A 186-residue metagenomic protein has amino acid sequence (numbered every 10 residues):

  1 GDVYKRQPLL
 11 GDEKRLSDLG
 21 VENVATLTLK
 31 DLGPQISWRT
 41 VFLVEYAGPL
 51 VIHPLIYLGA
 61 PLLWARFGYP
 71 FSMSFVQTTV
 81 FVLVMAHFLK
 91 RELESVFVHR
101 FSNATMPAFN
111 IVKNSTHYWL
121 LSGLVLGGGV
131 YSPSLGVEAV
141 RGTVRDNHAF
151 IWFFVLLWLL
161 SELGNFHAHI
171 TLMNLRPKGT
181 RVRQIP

Functional and structural regions predicted by a protein language model:
V3-Y4: Short, small-residue-biased leader/transition segments that mark boundaries at the very start of proteins
L9-V21, P107: Short, structural beta-strand-to-alpha-helix junction motif
E13, S74, T78, R91 (+2 more regions): Residue-level detector of functional hotspots within protein domains
V24-A25: Loop/turn positions that initiate beta-strands
K30-W119: Alpha-helical transmembrane segments in multi-pass membrane proteins
I56-V82, V125-W152: Helix-coil boundary and interhelical linker segments in multi-pass alpha-helical membrane proteins
E94-H117, G127-P186: Cytosolic-biased juxtamembrane loops and peripheral soluble domains of multi-pass membrane proteins
